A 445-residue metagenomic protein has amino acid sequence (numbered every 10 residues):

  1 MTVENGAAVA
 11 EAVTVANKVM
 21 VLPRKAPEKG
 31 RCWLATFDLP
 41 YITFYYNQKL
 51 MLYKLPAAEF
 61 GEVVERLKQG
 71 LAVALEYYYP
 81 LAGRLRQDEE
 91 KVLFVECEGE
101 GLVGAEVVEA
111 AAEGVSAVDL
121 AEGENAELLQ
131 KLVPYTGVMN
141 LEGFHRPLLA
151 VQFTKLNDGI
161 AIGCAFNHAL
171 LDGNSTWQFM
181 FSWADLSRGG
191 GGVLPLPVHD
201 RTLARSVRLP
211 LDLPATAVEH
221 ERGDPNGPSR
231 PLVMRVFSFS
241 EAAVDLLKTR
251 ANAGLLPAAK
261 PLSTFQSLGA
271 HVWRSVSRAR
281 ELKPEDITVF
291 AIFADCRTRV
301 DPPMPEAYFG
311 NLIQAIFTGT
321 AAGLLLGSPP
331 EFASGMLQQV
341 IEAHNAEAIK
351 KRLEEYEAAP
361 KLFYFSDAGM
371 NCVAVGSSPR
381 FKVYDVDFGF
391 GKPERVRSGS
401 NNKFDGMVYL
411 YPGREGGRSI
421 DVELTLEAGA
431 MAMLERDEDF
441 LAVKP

Functional and structural regions predicted by a protein language model:
M1, V115, R397-S400: Intrinsically disordered, low-complexity segments enriched in Ser/Pro/Gly/Ala and basic residues
M1-V15, L434-E435: PEST-like, low-complexity acidic/proline-rich intrinsically disordered segments, predominantly at protein N-termini
V9-R31, T43-P80, R84-V383: Soluble acyl-CoA-dependent acyltransferase catalytic core bearing the H(X)4D motif
W33-T36: Detector for long, low-complexity, acidic/polar, Ser/Pro/Gly/Thr-rich intrinsically disordered N-terminal regulatory
P40, L148-T154, D405-G413: Short, surface-exposed beta-strand/loop micro-motifs that present aromatic residues
A368-P445: Low-complexity, glycine/alanine/valine/leucine- and proline-rich hydrophobic stretches
